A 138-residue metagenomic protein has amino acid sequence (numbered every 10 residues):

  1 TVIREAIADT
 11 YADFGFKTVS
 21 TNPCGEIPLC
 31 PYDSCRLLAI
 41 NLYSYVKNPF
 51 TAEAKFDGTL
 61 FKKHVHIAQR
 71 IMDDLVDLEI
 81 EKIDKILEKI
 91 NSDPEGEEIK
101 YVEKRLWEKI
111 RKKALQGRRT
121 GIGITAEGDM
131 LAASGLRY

Functional and structural regions predicted by a protein language model:
T1-A114, I124-S134: Function-dense linear segments that define catalytic or interfacial modules in macromolecule-processing proteins
L136-Y138: Electropositive nucleic-acid-contacting surfaces
